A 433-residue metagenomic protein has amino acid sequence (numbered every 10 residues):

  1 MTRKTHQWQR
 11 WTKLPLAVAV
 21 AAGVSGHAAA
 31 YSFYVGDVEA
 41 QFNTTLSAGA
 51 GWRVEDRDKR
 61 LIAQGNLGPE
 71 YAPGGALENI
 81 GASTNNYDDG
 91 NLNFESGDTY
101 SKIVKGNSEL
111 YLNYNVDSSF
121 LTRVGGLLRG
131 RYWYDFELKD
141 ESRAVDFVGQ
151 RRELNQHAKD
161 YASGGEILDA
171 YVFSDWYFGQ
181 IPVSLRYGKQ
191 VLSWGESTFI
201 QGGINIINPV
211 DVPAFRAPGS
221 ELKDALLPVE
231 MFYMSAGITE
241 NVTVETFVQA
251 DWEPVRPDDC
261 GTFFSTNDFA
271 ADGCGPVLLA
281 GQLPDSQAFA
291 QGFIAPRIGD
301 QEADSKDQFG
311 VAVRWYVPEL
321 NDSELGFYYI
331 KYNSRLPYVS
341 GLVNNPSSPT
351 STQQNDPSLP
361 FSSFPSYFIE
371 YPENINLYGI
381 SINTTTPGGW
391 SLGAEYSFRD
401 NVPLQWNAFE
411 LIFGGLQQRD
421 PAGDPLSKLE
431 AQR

Functional and structural regions predicted by a protein language model:
A29-F42, E55-R57, L110-G126, F173-L185 (+6 more regions): Short loop/turn motifs that connect adjacent beta-strands in outer-membrane beta-barrel proteins
F33-N86, G126-G130: Transmembrane beta-strand segments of Gram-negative outer membrane beta-barrel proteins
V38, D98-G106, S163-L168, L226-E230 (+3 more regions): Residues that define the transmembrane beta-barrel architecture of outer-membrane proteins
T44, G106-Y114, L128, D169-S174 (+6 more regions): Residues on the lipid-exposed face of transmembrane beta-strands in outer-membrane beta-barrel proteins
A48-V54, Y132-F136, K189-S193, V248-P254 (+3 more regions): Transmembrane beta-strands of outer-membrane beta-barrel pores
R60-N91, K139-Q156, N208-A217, C260-R297 (+2 more regions): Solvent-exposed loop segments that connect transmembrane elements
S118-D268: Outer membrane beta-barrel
E221-P337, G341, I380: Aromatic- and glycine-enriched pocket-lining scaffold segments that form the walls of small-molecule binding clefts
